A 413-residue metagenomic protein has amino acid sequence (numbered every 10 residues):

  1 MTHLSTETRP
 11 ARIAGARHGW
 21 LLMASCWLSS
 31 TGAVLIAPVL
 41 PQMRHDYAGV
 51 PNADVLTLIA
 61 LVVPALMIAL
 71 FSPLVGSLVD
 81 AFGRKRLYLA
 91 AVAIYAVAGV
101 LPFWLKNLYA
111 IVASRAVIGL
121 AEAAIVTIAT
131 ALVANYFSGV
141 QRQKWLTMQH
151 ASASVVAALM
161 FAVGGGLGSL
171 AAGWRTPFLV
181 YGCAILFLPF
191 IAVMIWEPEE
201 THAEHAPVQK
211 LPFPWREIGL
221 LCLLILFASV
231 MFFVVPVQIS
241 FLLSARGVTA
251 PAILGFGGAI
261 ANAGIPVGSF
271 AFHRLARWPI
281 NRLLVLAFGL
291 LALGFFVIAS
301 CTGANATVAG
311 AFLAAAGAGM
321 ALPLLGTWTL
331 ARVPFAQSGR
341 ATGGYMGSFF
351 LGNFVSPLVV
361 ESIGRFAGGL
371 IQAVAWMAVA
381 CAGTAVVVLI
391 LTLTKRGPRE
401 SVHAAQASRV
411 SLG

Functional and structural regions predicted by a protein language model:
L40-A69: Extracellular/periplasmic helix-loop-helix junction of adjacent transmembrane segments in MFS-like secondary
L70-L108: Conserved MFS/SLC helix-loop-helix module at the cytosolic interface between two early adjacent transmembrane helices
F71-G83, V267-I280: Helix-to-loop junctions at the C-terminal end of transmembrane segments in multipass secondary transporters
Y88, N281-V285: Primarily marks hydrophobic transmembrane alpha-helices of the MFS/SLC 12-helix fold
L108, S114-A153: Cytoplasmic helix-loop-helix junction between adjacent transmembrane helices in 12-TM secondary transporters
G139-W196: Helix-loop-helix hairpin linking two adjacent transmembrane segments in secondary transporters
E217-A259, G264: Extracytoplasmic gate region of multi-pass secondary transporters
R332-G368: A late C-terminal transmembrane helix in Major Facilitator Superfamily
